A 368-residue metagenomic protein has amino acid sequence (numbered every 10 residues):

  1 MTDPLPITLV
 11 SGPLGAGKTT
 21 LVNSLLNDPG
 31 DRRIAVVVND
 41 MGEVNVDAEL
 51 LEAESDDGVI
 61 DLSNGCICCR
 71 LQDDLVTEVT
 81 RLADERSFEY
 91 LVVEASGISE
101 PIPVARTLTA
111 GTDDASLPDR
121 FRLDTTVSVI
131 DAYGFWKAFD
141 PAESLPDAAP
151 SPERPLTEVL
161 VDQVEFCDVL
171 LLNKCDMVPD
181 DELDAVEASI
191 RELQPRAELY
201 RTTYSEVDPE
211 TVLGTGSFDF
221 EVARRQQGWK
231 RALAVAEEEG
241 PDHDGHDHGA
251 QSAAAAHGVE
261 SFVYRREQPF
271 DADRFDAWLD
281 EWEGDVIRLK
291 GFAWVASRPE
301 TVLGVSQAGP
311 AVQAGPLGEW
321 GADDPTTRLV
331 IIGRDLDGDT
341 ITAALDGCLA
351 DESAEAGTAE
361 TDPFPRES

Functional and structural regions predicted by a protein language model:
T2-S11, A16-E158: Nucleotide-state-sensitive switch-loop elements of NTP-binding domains
G12, A95, N173-K174, R266: Short glycine-centered, acidic/aromatic-flanked micro-motifs in structured strand/loop junctions that mark active-site
N23, T77-T80, R106, D184 (+3 more regions): Solvent-exposed alpha-helical segments within well-ordered globular domains of core cellular machineries
D57-G58, D323-T326: Gly-rich Lys/Arg/Thr-decorated short loops/hinges at beta-loop-alpha junctions or inter-strand turns that position
I130, Q307-G309, G333: Flexible glycine-/small-residue-rich
T157-V169, C175-G321, G338, C348-S368: C-terminal accessory "lid"/substrate-recognition subdomains
E260-R265, T326-R334: Short cationic amphipathic helices and targeting signals
I331-C348: A contiguous, mid-protein "functional segment" used to position or interact with cofactors/ions or partner subunits
